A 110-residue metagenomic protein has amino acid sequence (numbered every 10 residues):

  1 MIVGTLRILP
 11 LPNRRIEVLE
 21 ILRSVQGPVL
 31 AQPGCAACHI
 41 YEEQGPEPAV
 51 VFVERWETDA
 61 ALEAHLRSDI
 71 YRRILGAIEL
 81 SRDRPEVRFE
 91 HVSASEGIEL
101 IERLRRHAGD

Functional and structural regions predicted by a protein language model:
I2-I8, H39-L66: Short, well-ordered beta-strand segments in beta-rich or mixed alpha/beta enzyme and ligand-binding folds
I2-V3, V18, V29, I40 (+1 more regions): Hydrophobic aliphatic residue packing
L9-V18: Short, surface-exposed ligand-recognition loops at beta-strand->loop->(often short) alpha-helix junctions that present
N13, E47, D69-R73, S95-E96: Short alpha-helical
S24-A36, R55-F89: An amphipathic, aromatic/His-enriched active-site/gating alpha helix that lines ligand/cofactor pockets
I40-P46, G76-D110: Glycine-rich beta-strand-turn "strand-cap" elements at beta-sheet edges
